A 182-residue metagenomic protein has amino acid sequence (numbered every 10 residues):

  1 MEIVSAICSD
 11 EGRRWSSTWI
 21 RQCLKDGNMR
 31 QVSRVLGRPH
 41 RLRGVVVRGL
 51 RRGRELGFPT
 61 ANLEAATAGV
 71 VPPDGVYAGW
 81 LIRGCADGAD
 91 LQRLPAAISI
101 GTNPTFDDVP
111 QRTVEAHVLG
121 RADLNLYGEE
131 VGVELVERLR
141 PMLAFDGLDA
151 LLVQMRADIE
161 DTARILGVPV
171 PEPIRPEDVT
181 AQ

Functional and structural regions predicted by a protein language model:
E2-V4, E134: General small-molecule cofactor/ligand-binding pocket signal
I3, W15-S16, G147: Secondary-structure junction/capping motif
V4, V35, R43-V45, W80-I82 (+1 more regions): Short, conserved beta-strand edge motifs with alternating hydrophobic and charged residues
I7-C8, R13-L63: Anionic-ligand-binding alpha/beta catalytic cores of soluble enzymes and soluble regulatory domains that recognize
G49-Q182: Phosphate/ribose-recognition catalytic cores of enzymes acting on nucleotide-derived substrates
